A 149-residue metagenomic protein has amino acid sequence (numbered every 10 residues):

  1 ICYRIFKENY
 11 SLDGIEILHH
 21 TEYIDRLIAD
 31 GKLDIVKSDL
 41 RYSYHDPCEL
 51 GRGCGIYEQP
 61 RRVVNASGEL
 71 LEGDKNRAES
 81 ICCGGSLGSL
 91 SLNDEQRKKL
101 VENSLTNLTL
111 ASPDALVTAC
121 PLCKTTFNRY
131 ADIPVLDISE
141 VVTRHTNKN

Functional and structural regions predicted by a protein language model:
I1-N149: Iron-sulfur cluster-binding electron-transfer modules in prokaryotic oxidoreductases
